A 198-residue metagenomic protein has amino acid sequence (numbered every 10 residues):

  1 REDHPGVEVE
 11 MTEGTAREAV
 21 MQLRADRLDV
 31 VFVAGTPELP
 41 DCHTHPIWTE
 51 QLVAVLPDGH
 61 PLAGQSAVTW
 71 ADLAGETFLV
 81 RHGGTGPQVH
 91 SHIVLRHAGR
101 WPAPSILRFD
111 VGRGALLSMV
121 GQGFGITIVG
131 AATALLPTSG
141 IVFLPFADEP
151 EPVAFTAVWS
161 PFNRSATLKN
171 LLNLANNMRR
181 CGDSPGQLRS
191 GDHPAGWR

Functional and structural regions predicted by a protein language model:
R1-L39, D110-R113: Central regulatory/effector-binding core of bacterial HTH transcription factors
G6-E10, I106, A154-T156: Residues at or immediately flanking beta-strands
E10-T12, H45, L107, L144: General small-molecule cofactor/ligand-binding pocket signal
Q22-R24, L73, S118-F124, A157: Hydrophobic residues within well-ordered alpha-helices
F32-P40, H90-H92, R113-V142: A ligand-binding cleft/hinge motif common to bilobed small-molecule-binding domains
A34, V68, E76-R100, S165-L172 (+1 more regions): Secondary-structure junction motif
D41-F78, S165-K169: Flexible hinge/capping segments at coil-to-helix
A115, T127, A131, I141-P185 (+1 more regions): A late-sequence structural motif
